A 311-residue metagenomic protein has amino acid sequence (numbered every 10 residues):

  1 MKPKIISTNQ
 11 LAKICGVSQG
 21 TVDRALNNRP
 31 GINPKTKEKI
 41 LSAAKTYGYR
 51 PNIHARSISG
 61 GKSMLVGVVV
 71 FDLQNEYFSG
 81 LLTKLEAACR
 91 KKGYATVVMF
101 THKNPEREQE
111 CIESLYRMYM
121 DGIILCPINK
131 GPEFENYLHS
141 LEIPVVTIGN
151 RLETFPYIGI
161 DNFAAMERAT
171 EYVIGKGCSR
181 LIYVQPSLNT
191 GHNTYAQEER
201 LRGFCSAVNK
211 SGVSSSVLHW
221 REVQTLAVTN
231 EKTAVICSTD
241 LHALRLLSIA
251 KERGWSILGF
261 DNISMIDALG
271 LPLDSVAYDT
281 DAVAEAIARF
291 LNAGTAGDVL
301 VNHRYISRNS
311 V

Functional and structural regions predicted by a protein language model:
M1-S63: N-terminal helix-turn-helix DNA-binding module of bacterial transcription factors
K2-I6, K45-Y77, L81-T83, K92 (+1 more regions): N-terminal helix-turn-helix/winged-helix DNA-binding helices and compositionally similar short basic alpha-helical
K39, Y77-K91, A165-R168, T194-S214 (+3 more regions): Short, solvent-exposed amphipathic alpha-helices that sit in or adjacent to ligand/effector-binding or catalytic
M120-C126, R180-Q185, N189, E231-H242 (+1 more regions): Periplasmic-binding protein-like
C126-A165, L188-N189, L241, D261-L273: Flexible loop/hinge segments that line or gate small-molecule binding clefts
I158-Y183, E222-L226, A243, A277-A296: Hydrophobic alpha-helical segments within soluble ligand-binding/sensing domains
A169-V213, D298-V311: An alpha-beta-alpha
A227-V311: Flexible loop/turn connectors
